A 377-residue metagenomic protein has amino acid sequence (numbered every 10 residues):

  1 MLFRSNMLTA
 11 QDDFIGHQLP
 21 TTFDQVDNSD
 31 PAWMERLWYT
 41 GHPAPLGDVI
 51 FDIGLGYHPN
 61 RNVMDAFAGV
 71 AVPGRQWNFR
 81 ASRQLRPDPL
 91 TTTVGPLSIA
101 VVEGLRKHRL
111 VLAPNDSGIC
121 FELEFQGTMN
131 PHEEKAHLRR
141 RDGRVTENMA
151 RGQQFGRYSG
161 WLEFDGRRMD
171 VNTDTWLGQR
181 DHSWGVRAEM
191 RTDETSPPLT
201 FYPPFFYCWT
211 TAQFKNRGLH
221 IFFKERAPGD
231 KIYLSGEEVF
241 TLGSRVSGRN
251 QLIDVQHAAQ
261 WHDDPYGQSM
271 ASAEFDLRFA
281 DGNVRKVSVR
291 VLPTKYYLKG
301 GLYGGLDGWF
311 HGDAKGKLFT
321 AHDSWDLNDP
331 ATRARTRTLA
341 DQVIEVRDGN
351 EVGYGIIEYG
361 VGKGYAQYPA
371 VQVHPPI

Functional and structural regions predicted by a protein language model:
F3-I377: Structured soluble/peripheral alpha/beta segments that form catalytic or ligand/cofactor-binding pockets
